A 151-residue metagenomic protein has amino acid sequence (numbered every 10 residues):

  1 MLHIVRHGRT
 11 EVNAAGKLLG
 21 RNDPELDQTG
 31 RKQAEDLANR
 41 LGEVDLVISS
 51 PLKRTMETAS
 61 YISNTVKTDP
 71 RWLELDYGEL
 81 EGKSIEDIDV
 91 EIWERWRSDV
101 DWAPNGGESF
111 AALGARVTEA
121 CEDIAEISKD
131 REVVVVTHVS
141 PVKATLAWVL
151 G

Functional and structural regions predicted by a protein language model:
L2-T65, E108: Active-site-proximal alpha-helix that buttresses catalytic centers in soluble enzyme cores
R9, K53, W72-L73, S140: Catalytic metal-binding/acid-base residues of hydrolase active sites
N13-A14, L80, W96, A144-V149: Residues that scaffold the ATP/ADP-binding catalytic core of kinase and kinase-like folds
R40, L75-D87, E126-R131, A147-G151: Acidic, low-complexity terminal tails and accessory targeting/binding regions of phosphate-metabolizing enzymes
L41-D45, P51, I62, W93-R95 (+2 more regions): Hydrophobic/basic alpha-helical segments enriched in Actinobacteria
S49-S50, A115, V136-T137: Short beta-strand scaffold positions
M56, T118-G151: Active-site-adjacent alpha-helix immediately C-terminal to a catalytic or transition-state-stabilizing loop
I62-E119: Phosphate-handling substructures
